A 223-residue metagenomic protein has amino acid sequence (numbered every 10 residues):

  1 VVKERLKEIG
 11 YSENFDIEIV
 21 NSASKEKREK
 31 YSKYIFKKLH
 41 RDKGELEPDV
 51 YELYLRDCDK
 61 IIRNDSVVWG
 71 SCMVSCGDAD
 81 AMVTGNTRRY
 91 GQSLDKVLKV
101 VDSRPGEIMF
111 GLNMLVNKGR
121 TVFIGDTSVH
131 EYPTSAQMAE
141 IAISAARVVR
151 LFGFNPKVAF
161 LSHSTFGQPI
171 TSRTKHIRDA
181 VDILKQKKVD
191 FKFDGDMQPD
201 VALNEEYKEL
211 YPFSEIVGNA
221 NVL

Functional and structural regions predicted by a protein language model:
V1: N-terminal active-site beta-alpha-beta segment that forms phosphate/nucleotide-binding and substrate-recognition loops
E4-E18, E26-L223: Anion-binding alpha/beta catalytic cores of soluble intermediary-metabolism enzymes, centered on
